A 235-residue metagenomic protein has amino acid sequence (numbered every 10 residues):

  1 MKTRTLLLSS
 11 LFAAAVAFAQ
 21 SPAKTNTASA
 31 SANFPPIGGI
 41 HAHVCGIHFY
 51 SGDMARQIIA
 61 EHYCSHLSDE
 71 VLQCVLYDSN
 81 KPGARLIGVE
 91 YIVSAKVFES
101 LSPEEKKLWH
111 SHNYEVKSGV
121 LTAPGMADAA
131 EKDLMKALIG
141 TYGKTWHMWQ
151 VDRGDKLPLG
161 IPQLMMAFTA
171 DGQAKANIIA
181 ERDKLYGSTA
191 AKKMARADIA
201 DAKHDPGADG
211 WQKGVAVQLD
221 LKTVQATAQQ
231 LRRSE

Functional and structural regions predicted by a protein language model:
M1-L7: Bacterial N-terminal signal peptides that target proteins for export
T5, Q20-V71, P82, M135-E235: N-terminal domain-onset segments
L11-A19: Hydrophobic h-region of N-terminal signal peptides that target proteins for export in Gram-negative bacteria
N80-M166, A170-G172: An exposed acidic His-Trp-rich patch
